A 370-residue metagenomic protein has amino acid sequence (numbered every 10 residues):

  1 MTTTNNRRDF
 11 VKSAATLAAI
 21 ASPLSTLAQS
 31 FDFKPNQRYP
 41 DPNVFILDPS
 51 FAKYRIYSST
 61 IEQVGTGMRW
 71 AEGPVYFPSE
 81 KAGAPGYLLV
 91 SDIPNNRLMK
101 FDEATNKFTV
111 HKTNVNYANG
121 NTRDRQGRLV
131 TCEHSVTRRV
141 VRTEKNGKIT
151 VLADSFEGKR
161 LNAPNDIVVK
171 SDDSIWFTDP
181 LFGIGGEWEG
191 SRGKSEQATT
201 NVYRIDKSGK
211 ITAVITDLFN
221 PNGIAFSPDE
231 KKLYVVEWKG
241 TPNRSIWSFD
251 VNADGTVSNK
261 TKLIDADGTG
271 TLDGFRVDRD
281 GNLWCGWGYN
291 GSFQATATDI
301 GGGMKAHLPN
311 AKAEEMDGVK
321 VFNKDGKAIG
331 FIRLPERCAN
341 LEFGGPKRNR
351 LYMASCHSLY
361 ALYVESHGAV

Functional and structural regions predicted by a protein language model:
T2-A18: N-terminal secretory signal peptides and thylakoid transit peptides that target proteins across membranes
F31-S59: Blade/loop signatures of beta-propeller domains
P35, T178-E196, Y289-K312: Short, conserved, GDST-rich strand-edge loop motifs in beta-rich repeat architectures
E62-G65, K107-K112, T150-F156, I211-I215 (+2 more regions): A short beta-strand motif characteristic of beta-propeller blades
T66-P85, N114-E133, R139, E157-I175 (+8 more regions): Beta-rich, blade/repeat-based domains predominating in secreted/periplasmic proteins but also intracellular
R97-M99, R139-V141, N201-Y203, S245-W247 (+2 more regions): A short loop-to-beta-strand structural motif that recurs across blades of beta-propeller domains
D102-N106, E144-G147, D206-G209, N252-A253 (+2 more regions): Short loop/turn segments that connect beta-strands within beta-propeller blades
V141-S174, T178-G185, G190: Asp-box/WD-like beta-propeller blade repeats and closely related beta-sheet repeat scaffolds
